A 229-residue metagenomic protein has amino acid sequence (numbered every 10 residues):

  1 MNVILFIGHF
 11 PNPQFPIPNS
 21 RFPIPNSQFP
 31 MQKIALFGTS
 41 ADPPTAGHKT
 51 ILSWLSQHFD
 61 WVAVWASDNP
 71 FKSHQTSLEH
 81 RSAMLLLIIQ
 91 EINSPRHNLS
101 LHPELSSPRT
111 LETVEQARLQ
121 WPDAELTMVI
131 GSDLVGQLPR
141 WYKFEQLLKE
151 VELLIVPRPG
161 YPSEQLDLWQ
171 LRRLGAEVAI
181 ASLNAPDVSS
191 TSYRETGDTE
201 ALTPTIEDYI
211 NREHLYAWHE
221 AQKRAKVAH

Functional and structural regions predicted by a protein language model:
N2-H9, P30-H229: Nucleotidyltransferase catalytic core that binds NTPs
N12-P30: Arg/Gly-rich low-complexity intrinsically disordered repeat tracts
